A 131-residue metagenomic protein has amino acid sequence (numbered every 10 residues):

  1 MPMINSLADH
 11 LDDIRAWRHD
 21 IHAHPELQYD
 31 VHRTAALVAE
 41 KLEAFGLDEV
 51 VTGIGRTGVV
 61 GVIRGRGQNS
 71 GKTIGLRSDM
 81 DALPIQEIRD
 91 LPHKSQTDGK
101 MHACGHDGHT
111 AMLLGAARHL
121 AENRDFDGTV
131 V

Functional and structural regions predicted by a protein language model:
M1-H102, A111-L114, R118-D127: Acidic/His- and Gly-rich active-site-bordering loop/insert found across diverse amide/peptide-bond hydrolases
T129-V131: Divalent metal-dependent hydrolysis catalytic cores, especially in the metallo-beta-lactamase
